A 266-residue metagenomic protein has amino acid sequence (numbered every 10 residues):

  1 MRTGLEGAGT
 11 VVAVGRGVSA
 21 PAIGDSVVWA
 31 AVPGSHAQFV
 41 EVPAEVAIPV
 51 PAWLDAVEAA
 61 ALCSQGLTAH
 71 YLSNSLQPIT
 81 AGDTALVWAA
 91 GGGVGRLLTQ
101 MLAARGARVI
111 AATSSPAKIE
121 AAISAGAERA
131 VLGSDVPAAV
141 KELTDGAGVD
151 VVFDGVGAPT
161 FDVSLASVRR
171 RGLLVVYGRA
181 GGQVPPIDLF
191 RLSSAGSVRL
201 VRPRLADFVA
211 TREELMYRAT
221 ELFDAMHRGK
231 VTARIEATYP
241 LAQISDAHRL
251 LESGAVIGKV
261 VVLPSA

Functional and structural regions predicted by a protein language model:
L5, S26-A89: NAD(P)H dinucleotide-binding glycine-rich loop of Rossmann-like/cofactor-binding domains, especially the beta1-alpha1
A8-V32: A glycine-/small-residue-rich N-terminal strand-loop-strand element that serves as the cofactor-binding glycine loop
T68, G93-V94, P159: Hydrophobic/small residue at the entry helix of a nucleotide-binding pocket
V87, A103-T160, T211: Adenosine-nucleotide cofactor-binding segment
G91, G95, T99: N-terminal Rossmann NAD(P)H-binding glycine-rich loop of SDR-like oxidoreductase domains
P159-K230, L263-A266: Glycine-rich phosphate-binding loop and adjacent beta-alpha segment of Rossmann(oid) nucleotide-cofactor-binding
V198, K230-R234, S245-A266: C-terminal capping/lid region of NAD(P)-dependent oxidoreductase domains
